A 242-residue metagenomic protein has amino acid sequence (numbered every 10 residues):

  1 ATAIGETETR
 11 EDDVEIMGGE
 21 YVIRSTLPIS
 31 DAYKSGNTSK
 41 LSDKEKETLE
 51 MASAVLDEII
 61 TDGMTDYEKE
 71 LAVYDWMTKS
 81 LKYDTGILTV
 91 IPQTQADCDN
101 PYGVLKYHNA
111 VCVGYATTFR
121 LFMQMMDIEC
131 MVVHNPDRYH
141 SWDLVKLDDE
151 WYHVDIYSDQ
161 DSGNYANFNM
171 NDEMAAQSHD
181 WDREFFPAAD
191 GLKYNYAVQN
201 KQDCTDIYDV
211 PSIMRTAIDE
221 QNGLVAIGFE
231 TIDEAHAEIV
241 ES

Functional and structural regions predicted by a protein language model:
A1-E58, S158, G228-F229, E234-S242: Linear, non-domain "peripheral" regions
E20-V22, H140, L224: A generic structural signal for beta-strand entry/edge sites
T38-V104: Secondary-structure boundary elements
D43, Y107-A110, V132-H134: Alpha-helix capping and helix-loop boundary segments enriched in small/acidic/polar residues
E70-V73, L105-M123: Active-site nucleophilic cysteine motif
V113-A175: Hydrophobic/aromatic-rich core segments of domains that either
E150-E241: His-Asp-centered catalytic microenvironments across diverse enzyme cores, prominently the transglutaminase-like
